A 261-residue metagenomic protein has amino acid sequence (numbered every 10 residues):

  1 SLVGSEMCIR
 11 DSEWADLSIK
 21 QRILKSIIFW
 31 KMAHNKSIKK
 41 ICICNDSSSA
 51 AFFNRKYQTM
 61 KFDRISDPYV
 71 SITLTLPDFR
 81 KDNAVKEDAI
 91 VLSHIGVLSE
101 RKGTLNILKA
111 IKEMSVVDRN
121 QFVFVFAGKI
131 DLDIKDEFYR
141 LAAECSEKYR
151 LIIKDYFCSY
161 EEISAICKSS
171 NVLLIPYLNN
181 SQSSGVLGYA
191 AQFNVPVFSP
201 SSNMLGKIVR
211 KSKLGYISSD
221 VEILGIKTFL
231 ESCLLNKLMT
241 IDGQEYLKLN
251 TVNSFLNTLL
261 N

Functional and structural regions predicted by a protein language model:
L2-C8: Short, small-residue-biased leader/transition segments that mark boundaries at the very start of proteins
S18-C42: Membrane-proximal helix-turn-helix segments that form the acceptor-binding/catalytic region of lipid-linked
S47-S49, K61-P77: Short beta-strand->alpha-helix junction loop in the catalytic core of nucleotide-activated group-transfer enzymes
V85-K102, L108-I111, F124-F126: Conserved donor-binding/catalytic core segment of Leloir-type glycosyltransferases
G128, D136-E161, A165: Nucleotide-activated donor-binding/catalytic signature segment of Leloir-type glycosyltransferases, i.e., the conserved
A165-Q182: Acidic donor-binding loop of glycosyltransferase active sites
V172-L173, P196-P200: Short hydrophobic beta-strand element within catalytic cores of glycosyltransferases and related nucleotide-activated
E222-G225, L234-N261: A charged, aromatic-enriched C-terminal amphipathic alpha-helix characteristic of glycosyltransferases across folds
